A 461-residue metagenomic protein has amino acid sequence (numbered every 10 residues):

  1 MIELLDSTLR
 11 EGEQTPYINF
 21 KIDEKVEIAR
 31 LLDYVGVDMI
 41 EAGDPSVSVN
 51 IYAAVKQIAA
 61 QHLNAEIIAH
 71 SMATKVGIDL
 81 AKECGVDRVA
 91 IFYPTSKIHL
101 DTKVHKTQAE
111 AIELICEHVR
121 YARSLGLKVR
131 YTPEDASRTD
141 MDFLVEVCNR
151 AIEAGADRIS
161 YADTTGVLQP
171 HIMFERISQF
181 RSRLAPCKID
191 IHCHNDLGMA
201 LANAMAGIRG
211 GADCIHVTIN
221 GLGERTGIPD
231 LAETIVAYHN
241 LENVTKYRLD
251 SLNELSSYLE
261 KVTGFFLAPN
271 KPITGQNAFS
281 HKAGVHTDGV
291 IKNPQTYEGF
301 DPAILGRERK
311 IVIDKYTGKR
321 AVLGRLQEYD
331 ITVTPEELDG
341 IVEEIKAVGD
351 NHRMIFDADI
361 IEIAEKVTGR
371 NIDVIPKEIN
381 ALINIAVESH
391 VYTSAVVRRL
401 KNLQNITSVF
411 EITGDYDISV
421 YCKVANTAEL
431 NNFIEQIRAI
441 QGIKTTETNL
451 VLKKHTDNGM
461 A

Functional and structural regions predicted by a protein language model:
I2, T8, E242-K377: A mid-to-C-terminal "edge-of-domain" accessory segment
I2-L4, E11-I40, A53-Q61, K75-C187 (+1 more regions): Alpha/beta enzyme core
R10, P45-V47, H70-T74, P94-S96 (+5 more regions): Active-site beta-loop-alpha junctions enriched in small/polar residues
I18, D44-P45, I67, S71 (+8 more regions): Hydrophobic alpha-helical scaffolding
D33-G36, A59-H62, G85, V89 (+12 more regions): Structural signal for hydrophobic packing residues in well-ordered secondary-structure cores of soluble enzyme domains
R150, R183, Y258, R325 (+4 more regions): Generic non-transmembrane alpha-helical segments
L168, E175-K292: Catalytic alpha/beta core domains of metabolic enzymes, predominantly
K366, R370-A461: A compositional/biophysical signature of low hydrophobicity enriched in polar/charged and small residues
